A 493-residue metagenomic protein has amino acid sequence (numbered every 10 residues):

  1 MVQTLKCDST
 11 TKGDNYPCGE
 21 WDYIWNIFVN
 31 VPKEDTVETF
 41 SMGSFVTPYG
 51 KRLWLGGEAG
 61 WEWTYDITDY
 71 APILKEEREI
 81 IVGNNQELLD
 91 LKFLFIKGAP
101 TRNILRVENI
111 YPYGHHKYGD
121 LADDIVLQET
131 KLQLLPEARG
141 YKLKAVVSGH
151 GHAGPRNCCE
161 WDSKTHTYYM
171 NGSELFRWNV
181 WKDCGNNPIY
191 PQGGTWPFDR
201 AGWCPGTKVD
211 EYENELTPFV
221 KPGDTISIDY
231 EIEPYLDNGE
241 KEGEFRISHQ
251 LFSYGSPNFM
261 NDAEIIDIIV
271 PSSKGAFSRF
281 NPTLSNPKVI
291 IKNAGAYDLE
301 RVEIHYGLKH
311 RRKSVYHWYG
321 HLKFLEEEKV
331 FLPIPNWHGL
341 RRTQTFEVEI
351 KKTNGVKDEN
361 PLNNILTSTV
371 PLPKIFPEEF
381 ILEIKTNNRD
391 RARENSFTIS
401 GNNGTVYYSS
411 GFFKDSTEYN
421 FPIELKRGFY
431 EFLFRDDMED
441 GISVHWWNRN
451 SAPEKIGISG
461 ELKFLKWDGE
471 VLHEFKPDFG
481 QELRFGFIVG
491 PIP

Functional and structural regions predicted by a protein language model:
M1-T283, A294-Y297, K357, P361-L362 (+2 more regions): Extracellular/secretory-pathway and virion-surface proteins
N26-F28, T167-Y169, E303-G307, S396-S400 (+1 more regions): Beta-strand signatures of extracellular beta-sandwich domains
V31-S44, N103, S173-W178, R311-W318 (+2 more regions): Surface-exposed loop/edge segments in extracytoplasmic proteins
T47, L53-L55, K182, N187-P222 (+2 more regions): Loop and turn regions of beta-sandwich accessory domains that flank beta-strands and are enriched in small/polar
Y70-K75, V220, W337-F346, E439-W446: Short glycine/proline/serine/threonine-rich loop/turn segments at secondary-structure transition edges
E76-R78, D224-I226, E328, R342-F346 (+1 more regions): Exposed beta-strand face motif in extracellular beta-rich ectodomains
Q128-T130, E326-L332, L366-S368, T417-F421 (+1 more regions): Short strand-edge motifs at loop-to-beta-strand transitions and within beta-strands of extracellular beta-rich domains
E233-E379: Extracellular/luminal regions of secreted and cell-surface proteins that mediate adhesion/ECM remodeling
